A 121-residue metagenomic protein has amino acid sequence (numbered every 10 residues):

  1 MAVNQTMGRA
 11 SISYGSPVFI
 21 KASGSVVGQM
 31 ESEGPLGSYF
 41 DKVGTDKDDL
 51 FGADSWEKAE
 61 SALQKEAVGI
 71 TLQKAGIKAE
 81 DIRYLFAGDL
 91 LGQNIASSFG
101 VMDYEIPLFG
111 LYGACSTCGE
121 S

Functional and structural regions predicted by a protein language model:
M1-F109, G113: Conserved "HGTGT" condensation-loop signature of ketosynthase/thiolase-family condensing enzymes that catalyze
Y112-S121: Active-site-proximal alpha-helical scaffold in enzymes
